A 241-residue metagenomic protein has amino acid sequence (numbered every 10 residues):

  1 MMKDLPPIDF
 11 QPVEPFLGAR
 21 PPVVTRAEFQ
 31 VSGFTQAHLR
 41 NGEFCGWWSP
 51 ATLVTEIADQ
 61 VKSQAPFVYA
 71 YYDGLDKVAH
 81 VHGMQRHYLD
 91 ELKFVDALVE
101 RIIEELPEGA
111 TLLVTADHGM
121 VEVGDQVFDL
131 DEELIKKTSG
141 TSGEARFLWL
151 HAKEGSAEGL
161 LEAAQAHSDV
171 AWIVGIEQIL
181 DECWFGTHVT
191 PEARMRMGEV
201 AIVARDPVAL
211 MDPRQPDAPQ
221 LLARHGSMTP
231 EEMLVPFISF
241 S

Functional and structural regions predicted by a protein language model:
M1-P66, Y71-V81: His/Asp/Glu-rich, glycine-adjacent segments that coordinate divalent cations and/or stabilize oxyanion chemistry on
P22-V31, G109-A110, A152, I176-Q178: Acidic carboxylate-rich catalytic motifs and surrounding loops in phosphoryl-/glycosyl-chemistry enzymes
P66, L75-A110: A long, amphipathic alpha-helix that forms part of the scaffold/cap immediately adjacent to metal-dependent active
D76-A79, M120-V123, A157, A209-L210: Flexible loop/turn segments at secondary-structure boundaries
L112-V114: Residue-level marker for buried hydrophobic side chains located in beta-strands that build the well-ordered beta-sheet
D117: Active-site glycine-centered loops adjacent to acidic/histidine catalytic or metal-binding residues that shape
M120-G143: Acidic/histidine-rich catalytic neighborhood
S139-S241: Active-site neighborhoods of enzymes that stabilize oxyanions during catalysis
